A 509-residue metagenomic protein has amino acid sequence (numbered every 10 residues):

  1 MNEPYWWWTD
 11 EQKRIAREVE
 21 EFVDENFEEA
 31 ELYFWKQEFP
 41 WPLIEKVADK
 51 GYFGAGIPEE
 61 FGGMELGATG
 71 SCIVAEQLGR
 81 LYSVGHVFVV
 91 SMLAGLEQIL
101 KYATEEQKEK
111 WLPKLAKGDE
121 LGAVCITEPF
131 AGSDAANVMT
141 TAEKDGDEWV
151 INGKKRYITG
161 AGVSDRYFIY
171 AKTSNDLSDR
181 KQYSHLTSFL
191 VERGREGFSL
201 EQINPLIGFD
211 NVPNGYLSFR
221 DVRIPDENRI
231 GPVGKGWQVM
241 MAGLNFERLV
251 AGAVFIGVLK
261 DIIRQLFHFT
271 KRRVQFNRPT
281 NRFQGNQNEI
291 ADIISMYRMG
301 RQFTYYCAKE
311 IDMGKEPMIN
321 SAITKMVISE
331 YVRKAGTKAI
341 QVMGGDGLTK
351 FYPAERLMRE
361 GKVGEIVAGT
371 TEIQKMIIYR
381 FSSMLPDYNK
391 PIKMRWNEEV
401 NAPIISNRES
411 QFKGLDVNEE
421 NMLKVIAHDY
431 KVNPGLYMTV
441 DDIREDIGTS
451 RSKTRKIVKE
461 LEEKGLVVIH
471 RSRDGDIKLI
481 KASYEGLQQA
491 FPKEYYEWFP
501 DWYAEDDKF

Functional and structural regions predicted by a protein language model:
M1-L81, G85, V90, Y102-Q107 (+4 more regions): Alpha-helical interface subdomain recognition
N137, G194-P225: Flexible, small-/acidic-enriched active-site or ligand-binding loops
N152-L200: A short core secondary-structure module
P403-V425: Short alpha-helical segments that sit at the start of domains
V432-D446: Short acidic, hydrophobic short linear motifs in intrinsically disordered regions
G448-E463: Short amphipathic alpha-helical interaction segments
E462-S472: A short, conserved structural fragment
Y484-F509: Short, amphipathic alpha-helical interaction segments positioned at domain boundaries
